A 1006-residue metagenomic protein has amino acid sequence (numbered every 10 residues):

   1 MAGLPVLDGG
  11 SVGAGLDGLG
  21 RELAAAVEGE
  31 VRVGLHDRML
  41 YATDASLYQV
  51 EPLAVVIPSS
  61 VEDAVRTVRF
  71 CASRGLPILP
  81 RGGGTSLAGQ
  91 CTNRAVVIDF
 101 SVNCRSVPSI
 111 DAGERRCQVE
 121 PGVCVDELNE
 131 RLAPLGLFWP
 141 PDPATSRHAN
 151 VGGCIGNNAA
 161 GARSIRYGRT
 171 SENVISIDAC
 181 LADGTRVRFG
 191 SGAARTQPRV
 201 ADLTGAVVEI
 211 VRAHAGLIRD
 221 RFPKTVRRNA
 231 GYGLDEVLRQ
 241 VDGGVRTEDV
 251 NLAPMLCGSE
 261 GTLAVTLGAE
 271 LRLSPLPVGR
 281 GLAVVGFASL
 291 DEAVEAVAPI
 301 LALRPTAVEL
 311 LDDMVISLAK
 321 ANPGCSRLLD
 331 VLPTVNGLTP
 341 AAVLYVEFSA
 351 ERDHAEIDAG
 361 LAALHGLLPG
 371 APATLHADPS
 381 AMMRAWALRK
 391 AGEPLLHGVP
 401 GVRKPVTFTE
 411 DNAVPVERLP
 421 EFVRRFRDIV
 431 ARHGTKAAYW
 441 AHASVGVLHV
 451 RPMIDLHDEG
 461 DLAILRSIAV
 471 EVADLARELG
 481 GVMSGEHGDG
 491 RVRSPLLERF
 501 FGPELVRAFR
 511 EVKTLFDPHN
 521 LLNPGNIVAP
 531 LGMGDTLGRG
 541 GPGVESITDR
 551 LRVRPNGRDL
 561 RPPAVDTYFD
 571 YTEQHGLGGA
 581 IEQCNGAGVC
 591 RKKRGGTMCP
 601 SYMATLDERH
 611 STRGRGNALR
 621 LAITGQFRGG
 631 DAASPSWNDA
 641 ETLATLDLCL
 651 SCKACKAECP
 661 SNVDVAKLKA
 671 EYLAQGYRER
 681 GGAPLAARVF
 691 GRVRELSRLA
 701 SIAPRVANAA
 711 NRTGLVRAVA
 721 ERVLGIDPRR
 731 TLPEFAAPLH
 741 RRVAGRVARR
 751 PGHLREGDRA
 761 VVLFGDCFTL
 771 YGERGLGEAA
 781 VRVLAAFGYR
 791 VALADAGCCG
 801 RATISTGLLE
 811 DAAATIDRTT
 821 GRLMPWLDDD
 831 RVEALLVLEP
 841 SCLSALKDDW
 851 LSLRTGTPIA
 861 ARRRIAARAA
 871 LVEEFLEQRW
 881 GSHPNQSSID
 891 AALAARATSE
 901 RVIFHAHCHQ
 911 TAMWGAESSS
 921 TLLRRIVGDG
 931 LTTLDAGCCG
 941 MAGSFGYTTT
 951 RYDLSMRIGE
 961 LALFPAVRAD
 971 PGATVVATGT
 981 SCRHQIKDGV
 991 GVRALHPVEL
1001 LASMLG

Functional and structural regions predicted by a protein language model:
M1-R69, S73, G83-R115, Y167 (+6 more regions): N-terminal flexible segment immediately upstream of the FAD-binding catalytic core in FAD-dependent oxidoreductases
G10, L23, S46-I78, V96 (+6 more regions): N-terminal glycine-rich flavin-associated loop
D37, L87-G89, T145-G152, V226-V237 (+15 more regions): A glycine-rich phosphate-binding loop feature that marks nucleotide/adenosyl-phosphate handling sites
S46, G156, S164-Y167, E172-L388 (+4 more regions): C-terminal substrate-binding/cap subdomain adjacent to the FAD-binding core in PCMH-type and related FAD-linked
S86-L87, C154-R163, D249-L273, A441-V447 (+7 more regions): Conserved phosphate/anionic-ligand binding catalytic regions in large, soluble enzymes, centered on
A269-L271, L301-R403, T407, A441-A443 (+6 more regions): Terminal amphipathic helices with adjacent charged low-complexity linkers/tails
E478-V482, G490-R499, P503-L648, K667 (+2 more regions): Ferredoxin-type iron-sulfur electron-transfer modules and their immediate structural context
D517, P524, A666-G1006: Iron-sulfur cluster-binding electron-transfer modules in prokaryotic oxidoreductases
